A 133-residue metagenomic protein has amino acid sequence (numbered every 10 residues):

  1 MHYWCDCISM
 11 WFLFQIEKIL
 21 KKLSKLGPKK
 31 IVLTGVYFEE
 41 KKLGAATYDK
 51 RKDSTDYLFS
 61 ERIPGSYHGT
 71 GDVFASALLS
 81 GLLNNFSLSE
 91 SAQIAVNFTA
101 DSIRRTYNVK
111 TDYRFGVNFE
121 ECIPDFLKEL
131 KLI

Functional and structural regions predicted by a protein language model:
M1-T55: Conserved phosphate/ATP/ADP-binding segment of small-molecule kinases
D6, A75-L82, A95, T99: Buried hydrophobic packing segments
T34, G71, S91: Residue-level signal for inorganic ion chemistry
G35-E39, E61-P64, A95-A100: Glycine-rich beta-alpha junction loops
S54-H68: Short pre-catalytic strand/loop immediately N-terminal to key active-site residues, enriched for Gly-Thr
S54-T55, G81-A95: Phosphate-handling active-site elements
S66-L88: Short, small-residue alpha-helix embedded
E90-I133: Charged C-terminal helix
